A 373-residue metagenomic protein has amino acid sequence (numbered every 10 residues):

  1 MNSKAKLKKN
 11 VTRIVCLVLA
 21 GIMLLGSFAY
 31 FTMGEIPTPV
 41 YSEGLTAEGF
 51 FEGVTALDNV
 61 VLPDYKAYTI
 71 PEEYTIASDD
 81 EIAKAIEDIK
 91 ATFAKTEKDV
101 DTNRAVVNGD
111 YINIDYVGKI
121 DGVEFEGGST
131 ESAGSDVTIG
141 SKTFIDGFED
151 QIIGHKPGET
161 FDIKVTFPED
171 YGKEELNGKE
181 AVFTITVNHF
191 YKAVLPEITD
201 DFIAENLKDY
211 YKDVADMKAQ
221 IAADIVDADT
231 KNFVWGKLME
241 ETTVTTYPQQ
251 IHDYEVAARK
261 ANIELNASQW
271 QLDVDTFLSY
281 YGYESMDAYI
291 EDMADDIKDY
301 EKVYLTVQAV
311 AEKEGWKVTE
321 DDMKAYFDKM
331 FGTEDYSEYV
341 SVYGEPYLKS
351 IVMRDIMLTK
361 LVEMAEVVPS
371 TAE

Functional and structural regions predicted by a protein language model:
M1-K8: Terminal, Lys/Arg-rich, intrinsically disordered segments and adjacent short helical elements of membrane-protein
K8-L24, F28-F31: Sec-dependent N-terminal signal peptides
M23-E373: FKBP-type peptidyl-prolyl cis-trans isomerases
